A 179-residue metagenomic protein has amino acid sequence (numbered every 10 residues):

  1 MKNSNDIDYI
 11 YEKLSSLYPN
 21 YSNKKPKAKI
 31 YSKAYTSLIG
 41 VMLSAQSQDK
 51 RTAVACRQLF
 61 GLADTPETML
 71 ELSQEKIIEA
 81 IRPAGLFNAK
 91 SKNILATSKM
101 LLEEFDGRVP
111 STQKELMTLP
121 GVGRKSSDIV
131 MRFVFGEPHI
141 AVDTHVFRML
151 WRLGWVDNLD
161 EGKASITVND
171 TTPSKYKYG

Functional and structural regions predicted by a protein language model:
K2-G179: Catalytic cores of DNA base-excision repair glycosylases
